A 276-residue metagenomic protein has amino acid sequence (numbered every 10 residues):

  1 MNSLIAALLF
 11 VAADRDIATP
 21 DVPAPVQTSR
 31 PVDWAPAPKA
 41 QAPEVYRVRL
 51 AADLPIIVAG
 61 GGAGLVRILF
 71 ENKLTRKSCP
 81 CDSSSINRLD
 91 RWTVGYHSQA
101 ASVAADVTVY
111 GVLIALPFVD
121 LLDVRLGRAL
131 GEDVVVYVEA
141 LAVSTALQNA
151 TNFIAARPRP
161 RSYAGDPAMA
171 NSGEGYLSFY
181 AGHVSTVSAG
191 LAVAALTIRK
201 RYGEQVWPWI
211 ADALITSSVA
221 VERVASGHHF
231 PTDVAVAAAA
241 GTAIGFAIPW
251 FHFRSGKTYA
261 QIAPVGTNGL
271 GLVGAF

Functional and structural regions predicted by a protein language model:
M1-N72, A100-D106, Y110, R125-V136 (+1 more regions): Replace "edges of transmembrane helices
E71-S85: Interfacial/capping segments of alpha-helical transmembrane domains
S83-Y96: Extracytosolic (periplasmic/ER-lumenal) interhelical loops and adjacent juxtamembrane/interface segments of multi-pass
F118-R125: Conserved, well-structured interaction surfaces
